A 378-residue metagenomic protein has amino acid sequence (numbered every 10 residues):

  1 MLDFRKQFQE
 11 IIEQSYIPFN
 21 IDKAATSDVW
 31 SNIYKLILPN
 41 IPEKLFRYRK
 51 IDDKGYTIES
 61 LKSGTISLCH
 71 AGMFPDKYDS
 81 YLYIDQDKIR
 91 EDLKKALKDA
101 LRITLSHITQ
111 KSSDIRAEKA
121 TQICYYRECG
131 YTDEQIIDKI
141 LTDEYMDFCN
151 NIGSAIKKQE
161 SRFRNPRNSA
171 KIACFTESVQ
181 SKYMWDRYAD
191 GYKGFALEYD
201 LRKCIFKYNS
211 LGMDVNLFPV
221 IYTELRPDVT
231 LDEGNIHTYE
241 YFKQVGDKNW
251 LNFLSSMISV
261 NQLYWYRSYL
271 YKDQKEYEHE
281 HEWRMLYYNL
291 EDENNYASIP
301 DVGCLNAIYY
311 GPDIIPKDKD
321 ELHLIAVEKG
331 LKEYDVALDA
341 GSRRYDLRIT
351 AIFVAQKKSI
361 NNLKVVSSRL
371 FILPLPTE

Functional and structural regions predicted by a protein language model:
M1-E378: Partner-binding and oligomerization surfaces adjacent to conserved cores of proteins that assemble macromolecular
